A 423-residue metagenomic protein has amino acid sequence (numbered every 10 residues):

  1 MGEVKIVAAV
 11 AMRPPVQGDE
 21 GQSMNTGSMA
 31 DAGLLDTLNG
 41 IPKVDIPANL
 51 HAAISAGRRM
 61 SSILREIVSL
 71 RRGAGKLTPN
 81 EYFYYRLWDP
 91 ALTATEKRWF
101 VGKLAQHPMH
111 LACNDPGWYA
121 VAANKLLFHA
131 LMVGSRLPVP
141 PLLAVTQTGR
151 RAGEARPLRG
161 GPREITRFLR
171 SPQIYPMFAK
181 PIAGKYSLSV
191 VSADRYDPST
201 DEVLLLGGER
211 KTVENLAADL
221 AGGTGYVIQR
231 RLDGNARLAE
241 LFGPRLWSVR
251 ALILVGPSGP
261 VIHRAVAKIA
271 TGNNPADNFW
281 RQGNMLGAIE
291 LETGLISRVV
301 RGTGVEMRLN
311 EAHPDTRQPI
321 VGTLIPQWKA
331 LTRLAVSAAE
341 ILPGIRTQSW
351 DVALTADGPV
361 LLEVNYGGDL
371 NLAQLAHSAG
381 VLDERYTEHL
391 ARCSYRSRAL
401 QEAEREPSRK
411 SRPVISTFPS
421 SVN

Functional and structural regions predicted by a protein language model:
M1-R13, G18-V44: Intrinsically disordered, low-structural-confidence terminal and linker regions
A9, M307-V336, E340-T347, L354-N423: C-terminal active-site "lid" helix and adjoining low-complexity regulatory extension at the edge of ATP-using catalytic
G40-I174, G184-K185, A335: Conserved N-proximal alpha/beta basic substrate-recognition cap immediately N-terminal to, or forming the N-lobe
N124, K180, D351, E363: Acidic active-site catalytic centers that drive phospho-/nucleotidyl reactions and related ester hydrolyses
K125-V249: Active-site nucleotide/adenylate-binding loops and adjacent lid/helix of ATP-dependent enzymes
T146, P181-A183, D197, R230-L232 (+4 more regions): Short, flexible loop/turn elements at secondary-structure junctions
M177, V261, V360-L362: Protein kinase-like catalytic core scaffold
A218-P244, I253-G256, I262-T355: A long amphipathic alpha-helix within ATP-dependent nucleotide-binding catalytic cores
